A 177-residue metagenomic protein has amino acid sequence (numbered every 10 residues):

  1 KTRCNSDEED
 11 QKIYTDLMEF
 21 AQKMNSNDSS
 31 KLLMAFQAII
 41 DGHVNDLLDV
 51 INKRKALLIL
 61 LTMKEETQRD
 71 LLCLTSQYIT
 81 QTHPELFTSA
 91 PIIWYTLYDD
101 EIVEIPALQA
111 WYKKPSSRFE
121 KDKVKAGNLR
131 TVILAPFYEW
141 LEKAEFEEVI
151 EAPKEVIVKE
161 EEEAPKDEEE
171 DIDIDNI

Functional and structural regions predicted by a protein language model:
K1-I177: Long alpha-helical repeat solenoid scaffolds
